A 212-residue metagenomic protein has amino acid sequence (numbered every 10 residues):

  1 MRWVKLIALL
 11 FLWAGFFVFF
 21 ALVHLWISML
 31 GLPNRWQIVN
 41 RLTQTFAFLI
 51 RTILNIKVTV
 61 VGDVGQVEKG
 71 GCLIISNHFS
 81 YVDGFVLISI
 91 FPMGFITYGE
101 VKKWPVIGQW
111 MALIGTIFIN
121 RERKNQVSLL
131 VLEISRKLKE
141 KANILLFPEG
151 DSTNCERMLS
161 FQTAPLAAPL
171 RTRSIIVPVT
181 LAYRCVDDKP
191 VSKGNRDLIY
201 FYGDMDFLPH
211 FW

Functional and structural regions predicted by a protein language model:
W3-M29, K57: A hydrophobic membrane-anchoring feature enriched in long, contiguous, low-charge segments that mark signal-anchor
A21-T45, R51-I53, Q66-K124: Catalytic core of membrane glycerolipid acyltransferases/transacylases, capturing the structured, soluble-facing
T52-V61, V127-S128, M205-L208: Short gly/ser/thr-rich secondary-structure transition/capping motifs
G71-L73, K141-F147, I175: Residue-level preference for the first positions of well-ordered beta-strands
E100, K124-V127, M158, D204: A conditional alpha-helix N-cap/helix-loop micro-motif detector
I107-Q109, E156-W212: A cross-family acyltransferase "interaction/gating" segment
V127, E133-L138, A142-F161: Soluble extracytoplasmic domains of inner/organellar membrane proteins
